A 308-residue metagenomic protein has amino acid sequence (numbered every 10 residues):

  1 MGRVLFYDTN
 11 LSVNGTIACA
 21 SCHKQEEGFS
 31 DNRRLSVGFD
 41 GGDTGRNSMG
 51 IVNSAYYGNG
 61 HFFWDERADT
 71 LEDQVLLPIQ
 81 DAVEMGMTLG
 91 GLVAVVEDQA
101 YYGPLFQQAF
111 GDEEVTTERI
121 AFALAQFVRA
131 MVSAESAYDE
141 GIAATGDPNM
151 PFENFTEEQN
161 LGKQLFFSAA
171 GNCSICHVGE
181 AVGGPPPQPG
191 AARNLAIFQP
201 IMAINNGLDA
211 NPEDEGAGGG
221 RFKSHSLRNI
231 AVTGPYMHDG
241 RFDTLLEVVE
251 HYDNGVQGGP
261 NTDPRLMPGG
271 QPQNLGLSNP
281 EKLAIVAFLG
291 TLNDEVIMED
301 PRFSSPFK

Functional and structural regions predicted by a protein language model:
M1-L77, D139-H251, V256-P264, M298-K308: Short glycine/threonine-rich turn/loop motifs
V13, N279-P280: Alpha-helix N-capping/helix-start residues
L77-A82, G86-N160, Q164, S168 (+3 more regions): Post-cleavage N-terminal segment of exported redox proteins
G258-L277: C-terminal soluble interaction/assembly domains
